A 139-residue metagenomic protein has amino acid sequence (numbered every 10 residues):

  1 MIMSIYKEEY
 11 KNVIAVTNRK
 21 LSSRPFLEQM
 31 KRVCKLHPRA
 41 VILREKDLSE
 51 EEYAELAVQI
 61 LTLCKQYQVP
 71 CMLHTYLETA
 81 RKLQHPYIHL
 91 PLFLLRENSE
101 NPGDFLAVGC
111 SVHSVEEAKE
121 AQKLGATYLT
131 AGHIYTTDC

Functional and structural regions predicted by a protein language model:
M1-H89, F93-L95, P102-T127: Conserved N-terminal beta1-alpha1 strand-loop-helix module at the mouth
L43, Y135-C139: A short acidic, helix-capping loop that chelates divalent metal ions and anchors anionic groups
T127-I134: Non-cysteine beta-strand/loop elements that form the S-adenosyl-L-methionine
